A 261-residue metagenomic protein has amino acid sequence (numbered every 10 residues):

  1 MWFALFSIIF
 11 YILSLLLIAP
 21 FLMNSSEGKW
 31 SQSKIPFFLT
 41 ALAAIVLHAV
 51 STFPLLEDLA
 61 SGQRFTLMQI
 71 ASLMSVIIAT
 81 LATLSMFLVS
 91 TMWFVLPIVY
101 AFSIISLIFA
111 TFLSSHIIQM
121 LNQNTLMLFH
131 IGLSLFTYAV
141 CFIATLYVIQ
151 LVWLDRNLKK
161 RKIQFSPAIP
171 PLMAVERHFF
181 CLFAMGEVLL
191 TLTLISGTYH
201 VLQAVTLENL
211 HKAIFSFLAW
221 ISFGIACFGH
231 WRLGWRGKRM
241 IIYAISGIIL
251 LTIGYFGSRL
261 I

Functional and structural regions predicted by a protein language model:
M1-S14, L133-C141, I261: Hydrophobic transmembrane alpha-helical segments in integral membrane proteins
W2-Y11, Q63-S75, L207-A219: Structural signature of hydrophobic alpha-helical transmembrane segments
L5-E27, I143, Y147: N-terminal signal-anchor/start-transfer transmembrane helix
Q32-A41, Q69, T91-I104, R239-S246: Cytoplasmic-side transmembrane-helix entry/capping segments in multi-pass membrane proteins
A79-I131: Hydrophobic alpha-helical segments and helix pairs
N157-Y199: A mid-sequence, solvent-exposed acidic-amphipathic segment
F228-I249: Interfacial loop-to-transmembrane junctions
I253-I261: Juxtamembrane boundary at the C-terminal end of a transmembrane helix
